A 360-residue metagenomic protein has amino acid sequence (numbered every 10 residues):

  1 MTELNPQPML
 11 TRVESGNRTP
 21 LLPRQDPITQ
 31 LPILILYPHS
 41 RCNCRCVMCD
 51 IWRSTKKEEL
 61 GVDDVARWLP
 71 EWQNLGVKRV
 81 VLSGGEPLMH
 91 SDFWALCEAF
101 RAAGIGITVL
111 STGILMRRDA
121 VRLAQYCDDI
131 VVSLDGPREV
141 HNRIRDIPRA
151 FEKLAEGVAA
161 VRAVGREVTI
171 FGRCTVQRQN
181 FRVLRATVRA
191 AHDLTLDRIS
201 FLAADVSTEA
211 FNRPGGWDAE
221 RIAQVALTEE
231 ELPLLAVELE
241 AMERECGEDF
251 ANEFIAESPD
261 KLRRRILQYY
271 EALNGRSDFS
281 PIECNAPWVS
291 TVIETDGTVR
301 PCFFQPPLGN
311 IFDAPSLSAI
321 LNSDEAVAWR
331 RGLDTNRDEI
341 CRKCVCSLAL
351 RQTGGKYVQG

Functional and structural regions predicted by a protein language model:
M1-L4, P8-L10, A103, Y126-D129 (+5 more regions): Radical SAM enzyme [4Fe-4S]-AdoMet core and its adjacent flexible, acidic and glycine-rich loops/tails across
M1-Q30, W52, R276-P287, V292-G360: Flexible mid-to-C-terminal extensions adjoining Fe-S/redox cofactors in radical SAM and related proteins
T2-D129, A223-L235: Conserved alpha-helical substructure of the radical SAM core
I33, Y37, F171, D205 (+1 more regions): Amphipathic alpha-helical recognition patches that constitute DNA-binding helices
W52, S83, S133, L202 (+1 more regions): Conserved residues at the C-terminal ends of beta-strands
R53, D92, A203, F303-F304: Short clusters of small/polar residues that mark proteolytic maturation junctions
T55, E86, G136, D205 (+1 more regions): Flexible, active-site-proximal loop/turn residues at the rims of small-molecule/cofactor binding pockets and catalytic
D92-F93, D119-A120, H141-N142, F211 (+2 more regions): Short glycine-/acidic-enriched loop or helix-start segments at secondary-structure transitions that form or flank
